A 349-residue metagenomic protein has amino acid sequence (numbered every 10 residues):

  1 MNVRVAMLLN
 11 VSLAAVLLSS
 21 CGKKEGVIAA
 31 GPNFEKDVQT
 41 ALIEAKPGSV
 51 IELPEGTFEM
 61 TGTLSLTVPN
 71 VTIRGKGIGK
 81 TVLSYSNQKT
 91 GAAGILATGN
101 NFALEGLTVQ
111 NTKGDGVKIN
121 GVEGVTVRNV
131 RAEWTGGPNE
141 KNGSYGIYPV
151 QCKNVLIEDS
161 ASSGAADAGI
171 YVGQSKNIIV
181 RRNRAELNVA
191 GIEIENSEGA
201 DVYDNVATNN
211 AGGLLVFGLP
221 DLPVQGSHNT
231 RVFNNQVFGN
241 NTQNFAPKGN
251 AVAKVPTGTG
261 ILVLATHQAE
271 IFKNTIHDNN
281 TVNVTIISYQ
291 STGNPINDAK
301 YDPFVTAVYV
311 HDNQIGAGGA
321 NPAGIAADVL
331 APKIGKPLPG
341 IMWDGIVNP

Functional and structural regions predicted by a protein language model:
M1-L9: Bacterial N-terminal signal peptides that target proteins for export
N10-V16: Bacterial N-terminal signal peptides
L18-S20: C-terminal motif of bacterial Sec signal peptides marking the signal peptidase cleavage site
K24-K36, N70-G114, G136: Right-handed parallel beta-helix/beta-spiral solenoid domain characteristic of secreted/periplasmic
V27-E52: Acidic Gly/Asp/Thr-rich repetitive segments characteristic of extracellular carbohydrate-active and adhesion proteins
V38-E44, E59-V68, I73, S84 (+3 more regions): Short, T/G/N/S-enriched strand-turn elements that build extracellular solenoid repeat scaffolds
V38-Q39, T61, Y85-I95, N111-K118 (+7 more regions): Extracellular beta-strand/beta-solenoid scaffold signature
P54, K76-G79, N100-N111, E123-G136 (+7 more regions): Right-handed parallel beta-helix
